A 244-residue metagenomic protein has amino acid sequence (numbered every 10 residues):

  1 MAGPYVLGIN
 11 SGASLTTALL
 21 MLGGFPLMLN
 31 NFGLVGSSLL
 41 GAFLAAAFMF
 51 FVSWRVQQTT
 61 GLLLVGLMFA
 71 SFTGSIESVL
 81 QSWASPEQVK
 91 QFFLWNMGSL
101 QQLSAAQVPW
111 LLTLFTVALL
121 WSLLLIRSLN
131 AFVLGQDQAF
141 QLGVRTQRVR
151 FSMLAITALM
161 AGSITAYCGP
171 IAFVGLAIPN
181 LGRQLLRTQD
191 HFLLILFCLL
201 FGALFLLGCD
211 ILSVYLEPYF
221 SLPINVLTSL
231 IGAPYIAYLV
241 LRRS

Functional and structural regions predicted by a protein language model:
M1-S244: Alpha-helical transmembrane segments in inner-membrane proteins
